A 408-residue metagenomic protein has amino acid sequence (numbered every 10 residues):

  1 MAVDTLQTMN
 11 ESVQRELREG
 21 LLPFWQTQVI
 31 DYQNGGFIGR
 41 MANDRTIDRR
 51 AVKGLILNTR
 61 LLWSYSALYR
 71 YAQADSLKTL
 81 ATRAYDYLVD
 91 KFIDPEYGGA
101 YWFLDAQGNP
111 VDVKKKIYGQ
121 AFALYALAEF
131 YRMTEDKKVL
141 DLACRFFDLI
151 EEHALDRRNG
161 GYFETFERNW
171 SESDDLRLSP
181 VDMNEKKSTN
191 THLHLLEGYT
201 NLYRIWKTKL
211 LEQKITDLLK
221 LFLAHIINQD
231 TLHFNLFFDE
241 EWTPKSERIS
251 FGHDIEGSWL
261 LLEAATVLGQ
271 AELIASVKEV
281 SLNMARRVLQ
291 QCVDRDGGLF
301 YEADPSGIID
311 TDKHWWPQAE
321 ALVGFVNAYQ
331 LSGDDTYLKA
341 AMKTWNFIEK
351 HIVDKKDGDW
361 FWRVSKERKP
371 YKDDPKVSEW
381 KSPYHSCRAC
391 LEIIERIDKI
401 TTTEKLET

Functional and structural regions predicted by a protein language model:
M1-T408: Glycan-recognition and catalytic cores of secretory/periplasmic carbohydrate-active enzymes
